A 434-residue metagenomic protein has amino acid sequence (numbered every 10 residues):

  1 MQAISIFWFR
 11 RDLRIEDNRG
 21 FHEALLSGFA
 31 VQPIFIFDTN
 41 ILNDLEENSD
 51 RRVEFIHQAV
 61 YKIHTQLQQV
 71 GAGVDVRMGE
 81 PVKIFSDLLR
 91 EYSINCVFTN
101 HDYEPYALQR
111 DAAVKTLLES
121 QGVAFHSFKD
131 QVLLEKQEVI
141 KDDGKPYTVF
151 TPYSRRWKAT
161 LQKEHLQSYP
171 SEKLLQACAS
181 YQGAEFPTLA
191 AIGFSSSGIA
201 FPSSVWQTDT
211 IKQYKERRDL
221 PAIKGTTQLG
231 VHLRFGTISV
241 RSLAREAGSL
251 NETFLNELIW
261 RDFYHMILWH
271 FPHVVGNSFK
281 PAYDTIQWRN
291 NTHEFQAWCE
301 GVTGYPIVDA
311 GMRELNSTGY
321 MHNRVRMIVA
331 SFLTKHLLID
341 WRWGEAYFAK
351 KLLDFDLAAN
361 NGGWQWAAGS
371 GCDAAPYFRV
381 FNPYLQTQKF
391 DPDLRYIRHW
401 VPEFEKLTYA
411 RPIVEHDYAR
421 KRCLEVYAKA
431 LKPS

Functional and structural regions predicted by a protein language model:
M1-L161, L250, R313, E425 (+1 more regions): Trp/Phe/Arg-rich N-terminal binding region typifying the photolyase-homology
E46, D50-E54, W298, T387 (+1 more regions): Charge-dense, low-complexity intrinsically disordered segments
E47, F98, F295, L407-A410: Short coil/turn segments at secondary-structure junctions
V123, G144-Y283, Q386-S434: Glycine/tryptophan-enriched, flexible segments
V123, G225-R398: Active-site-proximal binding-pocket segments
